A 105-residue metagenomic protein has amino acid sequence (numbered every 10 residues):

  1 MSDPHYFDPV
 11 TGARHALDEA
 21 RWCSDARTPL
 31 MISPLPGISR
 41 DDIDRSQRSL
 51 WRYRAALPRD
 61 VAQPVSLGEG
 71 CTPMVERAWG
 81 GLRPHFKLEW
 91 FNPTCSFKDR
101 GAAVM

Functional and structural regions predicted by a protein language model:
M1-M105: PLP-dependent amino-acid enzyme catalytic core
